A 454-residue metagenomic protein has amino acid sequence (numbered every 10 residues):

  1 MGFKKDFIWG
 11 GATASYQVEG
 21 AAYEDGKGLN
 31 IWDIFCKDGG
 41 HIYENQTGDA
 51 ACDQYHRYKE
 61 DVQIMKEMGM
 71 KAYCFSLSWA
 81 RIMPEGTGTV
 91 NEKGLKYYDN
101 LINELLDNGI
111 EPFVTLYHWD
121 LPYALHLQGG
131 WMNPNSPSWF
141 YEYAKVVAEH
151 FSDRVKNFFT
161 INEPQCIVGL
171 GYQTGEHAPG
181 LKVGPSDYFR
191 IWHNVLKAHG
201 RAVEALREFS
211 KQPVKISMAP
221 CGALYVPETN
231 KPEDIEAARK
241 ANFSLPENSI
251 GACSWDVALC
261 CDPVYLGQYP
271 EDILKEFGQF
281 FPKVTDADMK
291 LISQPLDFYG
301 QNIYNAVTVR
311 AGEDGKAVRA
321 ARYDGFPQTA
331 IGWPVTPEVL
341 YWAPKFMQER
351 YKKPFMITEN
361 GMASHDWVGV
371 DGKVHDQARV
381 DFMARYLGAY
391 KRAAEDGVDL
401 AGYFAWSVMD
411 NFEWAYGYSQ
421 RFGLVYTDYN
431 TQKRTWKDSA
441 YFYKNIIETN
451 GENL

Functional and structural regions predicted by a protein language model:
M1-I42, E85-T87, L95-L454: Active-site region of glycoside hydrolase catalytic domains
L29-Q63: Aromatic- and Gly/Pro-rich amphipathic surface segment
H56, Q63-K66, K96-D99, N103: N-terminal, well-ordered alpha-helical segments
R57-S78, Q294, F298-Y299: Catalytic domains of carbohydrate-active enzymes, especially glycoside hydrolases
L77-V90: Glycine-rich, proline-tolerant flexible connector loops at the mouths of alpha/beta enzymes
